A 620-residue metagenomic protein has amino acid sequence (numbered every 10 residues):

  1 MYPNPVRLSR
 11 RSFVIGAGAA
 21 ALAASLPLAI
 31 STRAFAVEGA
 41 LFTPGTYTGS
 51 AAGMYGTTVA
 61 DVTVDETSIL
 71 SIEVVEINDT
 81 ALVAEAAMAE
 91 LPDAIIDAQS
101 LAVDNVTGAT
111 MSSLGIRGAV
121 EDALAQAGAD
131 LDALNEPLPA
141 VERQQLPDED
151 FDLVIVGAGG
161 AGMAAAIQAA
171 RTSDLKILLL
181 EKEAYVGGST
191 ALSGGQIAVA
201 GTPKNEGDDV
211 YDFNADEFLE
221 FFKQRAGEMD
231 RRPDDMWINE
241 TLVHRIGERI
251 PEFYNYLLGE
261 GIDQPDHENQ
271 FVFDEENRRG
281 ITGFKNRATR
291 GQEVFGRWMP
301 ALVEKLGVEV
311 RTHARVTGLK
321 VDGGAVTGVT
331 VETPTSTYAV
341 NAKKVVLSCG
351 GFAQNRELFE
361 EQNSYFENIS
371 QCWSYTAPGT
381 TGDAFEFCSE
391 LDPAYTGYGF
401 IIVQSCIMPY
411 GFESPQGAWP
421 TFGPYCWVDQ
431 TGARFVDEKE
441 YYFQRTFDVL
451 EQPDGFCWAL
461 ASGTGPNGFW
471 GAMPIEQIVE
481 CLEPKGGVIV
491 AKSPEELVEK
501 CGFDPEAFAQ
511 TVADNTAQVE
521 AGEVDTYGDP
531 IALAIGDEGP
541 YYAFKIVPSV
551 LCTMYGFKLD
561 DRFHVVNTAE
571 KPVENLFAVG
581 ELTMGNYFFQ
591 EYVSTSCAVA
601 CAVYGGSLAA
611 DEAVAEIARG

Functional and structural regions predicted by a protein language model:
M1-S12, A19-F35: N-terminal secretory signal peptides
G39-E136: Active-site- and interface-proximal helix/loop "cap" or "latch" segments in soluble metabolic and energy-transducing
E149-F151, S336-K344: Core beta-strand elements of the Rossmann-like FAD/NAD(P) dinucleotide-binding domain in flavoenzyme oxidoreductases
L153-L178: N-terminal Rossmann-like FAD-binding beta1-loop-alpha1 element of flavoenzymes
L242-S336, R356-L358, M408, V512 (+1 more regions): Conserved redox-cofactor binding core of oxidoreductases
N341-I407, V599-A602, L608: Glycine-rich loop(s) and the adjacent beta-strand/alpha-helix scaffold that form part
F385-S389, A394-F503: An anion/pyrophosphate-binding glycine-rich loop and adjacent beta-alpha core in soluble alpha-beta enzymes
A507-N586, Q590: A glycine-rich dinucleotide-binding beta-alpha-beta segment and adjacent secondary-structure elements that constitute
